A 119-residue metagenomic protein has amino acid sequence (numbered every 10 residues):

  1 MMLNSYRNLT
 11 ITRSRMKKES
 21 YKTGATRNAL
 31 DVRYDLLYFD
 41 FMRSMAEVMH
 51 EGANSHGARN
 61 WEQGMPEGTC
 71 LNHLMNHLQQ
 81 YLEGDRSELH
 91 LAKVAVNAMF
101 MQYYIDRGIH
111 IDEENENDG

Functional and structural regions predicted by a protein language model:
M1-G119: Intrinsically disordered, low-complexity regulatory regions that flank transcription factor DNA-binding cores
